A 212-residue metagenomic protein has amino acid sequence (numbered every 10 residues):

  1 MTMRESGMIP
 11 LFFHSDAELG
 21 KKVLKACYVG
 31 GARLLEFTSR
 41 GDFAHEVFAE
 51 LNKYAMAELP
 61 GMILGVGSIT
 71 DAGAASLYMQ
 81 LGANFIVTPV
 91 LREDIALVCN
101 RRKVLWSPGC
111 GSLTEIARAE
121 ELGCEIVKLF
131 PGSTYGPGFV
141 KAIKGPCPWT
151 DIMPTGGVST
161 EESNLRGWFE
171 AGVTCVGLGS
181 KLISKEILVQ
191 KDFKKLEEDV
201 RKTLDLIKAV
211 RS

Functional and structural regions predicted by a protein language model:
M1-G73, L77-L81, E170, Q190-R211: Conserved N-terminal beta1-alpha1 strand-loop-helix module at the mouth
G7-F12, L35-F37, L64-G67, I86-V87 (+4 more regions): Hydrophobic faces of well-ordered beta-strands that scaffold small-molecule active sites in alpha/beta enzyme cores
L19, V47, G73-A74, D94-I95 (+3 more regions): Short acidic active-site motifs
Y28-R33, M79-I86, R101-S107, E121-I126 (+2 more regions): Glycine-enriched alpha-helix->loop->beta-strand junction motifs that scaffold or abut catalytic
S39-R40, I69, V90-R92, G111-S112 (+3 more regions): Short, ordered loop/turn segments at secondary-structure junctions
D71-L81, T114-L122, S159-V176: Catalytic cores of alpha/beta
F85-I95, L129-G136, G172-D192: Glycine-rich phosphate-binding active-site loops on the catalytic face of alpha/beta enzymes
R92-Y135: Histidine/lysine/aspartate-rich catalytic loop segments that bind and position anionic ligands
